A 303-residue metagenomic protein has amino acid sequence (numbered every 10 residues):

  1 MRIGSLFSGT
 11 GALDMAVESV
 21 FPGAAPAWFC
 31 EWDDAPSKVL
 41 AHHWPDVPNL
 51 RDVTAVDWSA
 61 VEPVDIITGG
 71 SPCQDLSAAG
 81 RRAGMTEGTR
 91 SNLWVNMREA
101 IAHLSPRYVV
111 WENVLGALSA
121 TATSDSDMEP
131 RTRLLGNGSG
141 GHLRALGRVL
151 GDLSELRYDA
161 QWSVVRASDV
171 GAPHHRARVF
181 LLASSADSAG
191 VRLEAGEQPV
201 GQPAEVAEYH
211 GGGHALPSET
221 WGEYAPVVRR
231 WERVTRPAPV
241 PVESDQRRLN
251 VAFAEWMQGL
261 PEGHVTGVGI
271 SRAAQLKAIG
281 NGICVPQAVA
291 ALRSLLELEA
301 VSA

Functional and structural regions predicted by a protein language model:
M1, L298-A303: Short intrinsically disordered terminal tails
G4-V56: SAM cofactor-binding core of SAM-dependent methyltransferases, primarily the Rossmann-like beta-alpha-beta module
M15-S19, H42, E99-A102, G151 (+2 more regions): Short, well-ordered alpha-helices that flank and scaffold nucleotide-derived cofactor binding pockets
F29, L50, T68, V110-W111: Generic enzyme active-site microenvironment
V56-I66, Q74-D245, E255-W256, E262: Class I S-adenosyl-L-methionine
S71: Glycine-rich, N-terminal phosphate-binding loop of Rossmann-like dinucleotide-binding domains
R247-R272: A short, structured beta-strand/loop element
